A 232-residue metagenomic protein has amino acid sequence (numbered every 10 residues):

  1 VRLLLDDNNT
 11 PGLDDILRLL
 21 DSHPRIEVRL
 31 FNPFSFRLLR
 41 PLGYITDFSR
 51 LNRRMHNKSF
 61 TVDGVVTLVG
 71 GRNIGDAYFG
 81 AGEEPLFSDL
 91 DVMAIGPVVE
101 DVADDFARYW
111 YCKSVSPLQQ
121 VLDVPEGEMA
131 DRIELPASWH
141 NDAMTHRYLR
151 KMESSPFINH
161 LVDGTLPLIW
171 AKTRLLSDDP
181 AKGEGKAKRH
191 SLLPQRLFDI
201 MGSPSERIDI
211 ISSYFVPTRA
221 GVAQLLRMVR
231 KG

Functional and structural regions predicted by a protein language model:
V1-K58, V62-G232: Charged, low-complexity intrinsically disordered terminal segments
